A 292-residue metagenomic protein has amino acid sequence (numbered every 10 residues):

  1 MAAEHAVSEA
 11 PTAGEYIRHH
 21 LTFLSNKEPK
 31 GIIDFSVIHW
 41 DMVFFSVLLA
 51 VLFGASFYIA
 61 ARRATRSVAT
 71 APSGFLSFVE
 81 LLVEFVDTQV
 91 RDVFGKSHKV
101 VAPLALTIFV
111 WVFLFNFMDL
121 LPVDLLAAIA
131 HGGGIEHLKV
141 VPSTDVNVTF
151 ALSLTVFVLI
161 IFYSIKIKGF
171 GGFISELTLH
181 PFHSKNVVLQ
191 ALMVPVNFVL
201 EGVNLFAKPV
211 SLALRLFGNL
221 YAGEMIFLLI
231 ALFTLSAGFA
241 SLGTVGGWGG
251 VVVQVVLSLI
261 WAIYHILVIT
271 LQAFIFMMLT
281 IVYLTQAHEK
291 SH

Functional and structural regions predicted by a protein language model:
A2-H292: Selective transmembrane helix interface/packing segments
